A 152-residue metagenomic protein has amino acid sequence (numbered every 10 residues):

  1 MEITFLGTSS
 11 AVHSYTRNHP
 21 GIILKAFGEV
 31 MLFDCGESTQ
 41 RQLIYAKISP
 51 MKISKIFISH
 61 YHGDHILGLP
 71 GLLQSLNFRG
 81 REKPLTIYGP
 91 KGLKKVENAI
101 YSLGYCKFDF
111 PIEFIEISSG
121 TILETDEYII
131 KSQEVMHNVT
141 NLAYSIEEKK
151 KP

Functional and structural regions predicted by a protein language model:
M1-P152: Binuclear metal-dependent hydrolase catalytic cores
